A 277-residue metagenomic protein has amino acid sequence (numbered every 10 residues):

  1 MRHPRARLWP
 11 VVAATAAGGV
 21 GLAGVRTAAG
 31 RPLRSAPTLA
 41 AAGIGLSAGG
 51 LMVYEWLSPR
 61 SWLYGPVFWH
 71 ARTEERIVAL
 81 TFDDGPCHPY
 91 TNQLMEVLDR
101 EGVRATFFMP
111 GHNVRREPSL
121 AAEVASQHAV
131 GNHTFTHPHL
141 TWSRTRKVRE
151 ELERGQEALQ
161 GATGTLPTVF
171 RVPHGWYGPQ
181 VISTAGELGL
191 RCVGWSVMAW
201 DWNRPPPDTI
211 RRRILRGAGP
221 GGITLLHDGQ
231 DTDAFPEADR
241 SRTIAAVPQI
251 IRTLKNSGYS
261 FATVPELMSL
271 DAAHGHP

Functional and structural regions predicted by a protein language model:
R2-L80, C87-R100, A121, P248-R252 (+1 more regions): N-terminal pre-catalytic segment of deacetylase/amide-hydrolase enzymes
E55-K147, E151-R154, A158: Active-site beta->alpha N-cap acidic-glycine motif
D83, L98, V130-H133, F170-P173 (+3 more regions): Divalent metal-coordination and catalytic microenvironments
Q93-E96, S119, E123, E150 (+5 more regions): Alpha-helical scaffolding segments of alpha/beta enzyme cores, especially the outer helices of TIM-barrel or partial
T136-P138, A199, Q230-D233: A short, flexible beta-alpha/helix-coil linker loop
W176, I182-G217, Y259-L270: His/Asp/Glu-enriched short active-site or ligand-binding loop at hydrolase and phosphoryl-transfer sites
T232-S241: Short, flexible/disordered intra-domain loops and linkers
